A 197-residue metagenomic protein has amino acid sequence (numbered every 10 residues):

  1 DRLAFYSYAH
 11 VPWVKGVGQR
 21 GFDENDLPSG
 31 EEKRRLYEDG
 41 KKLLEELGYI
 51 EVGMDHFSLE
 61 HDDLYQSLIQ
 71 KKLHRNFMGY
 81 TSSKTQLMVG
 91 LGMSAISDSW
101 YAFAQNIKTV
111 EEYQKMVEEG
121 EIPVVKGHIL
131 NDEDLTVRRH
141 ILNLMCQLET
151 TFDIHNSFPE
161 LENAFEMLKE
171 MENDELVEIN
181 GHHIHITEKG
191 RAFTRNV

Functional and structural regions predicted by a protein language model:
D1-F158: C-terminal scaffold of the Radical SAM
E31, E111, E162-E166, A192: Generic alpha-helical secondary structure signal
F158-N173: Short amphipathic alpha-helical interaction segments
E172-H182: A short, conserved structural fragment
H183-T187: Minor-groove-contacting beta-hairpin "wing" of winged helix-turn-helix DNA-binding domains
K189-V197: Short, amphipathic alpha-helical interaction segments positioned at domain boundaries
